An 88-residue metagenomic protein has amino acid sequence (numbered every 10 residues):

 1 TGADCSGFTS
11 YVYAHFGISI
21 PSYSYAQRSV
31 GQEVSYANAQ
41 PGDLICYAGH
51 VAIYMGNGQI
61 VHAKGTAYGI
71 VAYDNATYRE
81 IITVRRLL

Functional and structural regions predicted by a protein language model:
T1, A37-N38: Residue "hotspots" at secondary-structure boundaries inside conserved domains
T1-S24: Secreted/periplasmic proteins that engage bacterial cell-wall peptidoglycan
I18-A37, G49, M55-L88: Aromatic- and glycine-rich peptidoglycan recognition patches
